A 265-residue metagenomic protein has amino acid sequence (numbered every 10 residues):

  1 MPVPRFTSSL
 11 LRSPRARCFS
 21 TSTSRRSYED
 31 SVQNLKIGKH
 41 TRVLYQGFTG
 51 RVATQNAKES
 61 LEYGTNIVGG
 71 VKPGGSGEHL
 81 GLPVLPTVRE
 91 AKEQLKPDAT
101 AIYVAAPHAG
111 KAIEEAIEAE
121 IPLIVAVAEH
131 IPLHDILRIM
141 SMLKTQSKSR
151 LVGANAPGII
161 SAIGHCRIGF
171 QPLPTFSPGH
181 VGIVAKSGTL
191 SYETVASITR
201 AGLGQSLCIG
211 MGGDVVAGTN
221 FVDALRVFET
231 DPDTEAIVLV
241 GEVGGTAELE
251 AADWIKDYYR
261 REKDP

Functional and structural regions predicted by a protein language model:
P2-P265: Catalytic-core regions of core metabolic enzymes, especially those transforming organic acids/acyl-group intermediates
